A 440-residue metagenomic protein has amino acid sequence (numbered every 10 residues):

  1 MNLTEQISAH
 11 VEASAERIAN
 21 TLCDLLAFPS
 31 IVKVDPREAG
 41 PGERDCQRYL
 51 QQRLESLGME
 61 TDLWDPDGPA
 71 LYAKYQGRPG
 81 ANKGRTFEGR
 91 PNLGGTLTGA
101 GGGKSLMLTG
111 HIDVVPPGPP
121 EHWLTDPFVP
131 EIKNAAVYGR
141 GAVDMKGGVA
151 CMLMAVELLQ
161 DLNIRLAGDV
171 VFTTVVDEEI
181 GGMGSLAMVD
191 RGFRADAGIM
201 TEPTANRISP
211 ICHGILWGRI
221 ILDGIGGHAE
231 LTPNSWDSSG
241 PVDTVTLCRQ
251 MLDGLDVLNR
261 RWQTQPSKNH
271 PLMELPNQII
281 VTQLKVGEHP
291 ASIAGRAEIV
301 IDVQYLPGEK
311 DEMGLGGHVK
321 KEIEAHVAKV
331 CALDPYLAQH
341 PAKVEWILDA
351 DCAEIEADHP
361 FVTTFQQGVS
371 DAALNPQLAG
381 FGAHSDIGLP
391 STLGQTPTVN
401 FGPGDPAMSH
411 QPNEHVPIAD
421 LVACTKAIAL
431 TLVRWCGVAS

Functional and structural regions predicted by a protein language model:
M1-A13, S56, F87, R219 (+1 more regions): Metal-dependent amide/peptide-bond hydrolase catalytic core, centered on the "pita-bread" metallohydrolase fold
N2-V137, L166, Q395, D405: Acidic/His- and Gly-rich active-site-bordering loop/insert found across diverse amide/peptide-bond hydrolases
D62, L106-L108, A197-I199, G218 (+2 more regions): Hydrophobic/aromatic beta-strand patches that form the interior of the parallel beta-sheet core in alpha/beta enzyme
P117-I132, H213-G224, Q367, V399: Acidic-glycine-rich active-site phosphate/pyrophosphate-binding loop
H122, I164, P210-I215, P290-G295 (+1 more regions): Short glycine/proline-enriched loop/turn "hinge" motifs that connect secondary-structure elements and lie
K133-V137, A142-N259, H410-K426: Fold-level recognition of mixed alpha/beta catalytic cores in primary-metabolism enzymes, strongest
